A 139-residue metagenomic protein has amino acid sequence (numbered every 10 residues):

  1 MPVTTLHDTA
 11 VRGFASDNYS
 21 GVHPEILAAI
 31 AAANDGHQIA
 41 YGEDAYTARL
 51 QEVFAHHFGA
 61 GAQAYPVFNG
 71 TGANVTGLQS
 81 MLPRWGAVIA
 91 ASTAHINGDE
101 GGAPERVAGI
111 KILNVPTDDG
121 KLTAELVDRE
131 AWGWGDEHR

Functional and structural regions predicted by a protein language model:
M1-A29: N-terminal amphipathic/basic leader segments beginning at the initiator methionine
T5-D8, A55-G59, S80-M81, E105-V107 (+1 more regions): Solvent-exposed alpha-helices and their adjacent loops that cap or buttress functional pockets in soluble metabolic
D17, A33-H37, H57, R84 (+1 more regions): Change "in soluble alpha/beta enzymes" to "in soluble alpha/beta proteins
H23-G70, S92-T93, N97-G98, A103-E105: Conserved N-terminal alpha-helix of the aminotransferase class I/II PLP-enzyme fold
A62-L82, L113-G120: Conserved core of the PLP fold type I
T76-Q79, D99-A103, V107, T123-L126: Short, conserved acidic/polar surface loops in the N-terminal third of protein domains
S80-G98: Conserved PLP-anchoring active-site segment centered on the Schiff-base-forming lysine
A108-R139: PLP-dependent aminotransferase-class I/II
